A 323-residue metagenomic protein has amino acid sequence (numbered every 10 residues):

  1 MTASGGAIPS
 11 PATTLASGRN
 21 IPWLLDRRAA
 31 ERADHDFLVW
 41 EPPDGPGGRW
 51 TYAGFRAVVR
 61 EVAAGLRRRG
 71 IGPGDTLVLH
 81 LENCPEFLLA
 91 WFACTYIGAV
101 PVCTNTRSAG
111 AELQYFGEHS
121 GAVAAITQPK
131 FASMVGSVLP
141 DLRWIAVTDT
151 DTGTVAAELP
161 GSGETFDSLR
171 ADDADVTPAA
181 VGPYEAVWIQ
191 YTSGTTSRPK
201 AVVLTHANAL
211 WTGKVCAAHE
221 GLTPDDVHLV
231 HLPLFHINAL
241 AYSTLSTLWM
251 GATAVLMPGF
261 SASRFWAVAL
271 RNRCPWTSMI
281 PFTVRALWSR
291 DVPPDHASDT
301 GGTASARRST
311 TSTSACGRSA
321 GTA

Functional and structural regions predicted by a protein language model:
A16-V39, A57: A short N-terminal helical cap/helix-turn-helix that marks the beginning of AMP-binding/adenylate-forming
A33-D36, A146-V147, E164, A171-Y191 (+2 more regions): Conserved pre-ATP/AMP-binding loop-to-beta segment of ANL
D34-C84, L88-F92, A109-Q114, D167 (+1 more regions): Conserved AMP-binding/adenylate-forming core of the ANL superfamily
P42-D44, A132-P183, R290-D291, T300-T303 (+1 more regions): ANL superfamily adenylate-forming
R49-A53, A180, V187-W211: Conserved AMP-binding A3 loop
G98: Structured binding elements
L210-V227, F235-S278, V284-D291: Conserved AMP-binding/adenylation subdomain of ANL enzymes
R271-M279, L287-A323: Gly/Ser/Thr-rich phosphate-binding loop
